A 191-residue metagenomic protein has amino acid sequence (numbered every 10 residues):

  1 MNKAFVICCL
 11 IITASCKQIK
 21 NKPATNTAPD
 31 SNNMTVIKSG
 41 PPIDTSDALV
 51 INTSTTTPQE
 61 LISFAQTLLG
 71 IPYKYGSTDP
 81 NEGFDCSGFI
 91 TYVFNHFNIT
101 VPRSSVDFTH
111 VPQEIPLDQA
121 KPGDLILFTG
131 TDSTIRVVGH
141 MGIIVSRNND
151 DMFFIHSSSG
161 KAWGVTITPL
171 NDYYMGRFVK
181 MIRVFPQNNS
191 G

Functional and structural regions predicted by a protein language model:
N2-C8: Sec-dependent signal peptide recognition, specifically the positively charged N-region followed immediately by
F5, D79-N81, T131-I135, D150 (+1 more regions): Solvent-exposed loop/turn segments at secondary-structure junctions within structured extracellular/periplasmic domains
I12-S15: C-terminal motif of bacterial Sec signal peptides marking the signal peptidase cleavage site
K17-S39, V138-G191: Aromatic- and glycine-rich peptidoglycan recognition patches
M34-P80: Post-signal-peptide N-terminal segment of Sec-exported extracytoplasmic proteins
N52, I71-P122, S133: Catalytic cysteine-centered active-site loop
Q59-T67, G88-N95, K121, G176-V179: Solvent-exposed, polar/charged alpha-helical surfaces in well-ordered, non-transmembrane soluble domains, broadly
